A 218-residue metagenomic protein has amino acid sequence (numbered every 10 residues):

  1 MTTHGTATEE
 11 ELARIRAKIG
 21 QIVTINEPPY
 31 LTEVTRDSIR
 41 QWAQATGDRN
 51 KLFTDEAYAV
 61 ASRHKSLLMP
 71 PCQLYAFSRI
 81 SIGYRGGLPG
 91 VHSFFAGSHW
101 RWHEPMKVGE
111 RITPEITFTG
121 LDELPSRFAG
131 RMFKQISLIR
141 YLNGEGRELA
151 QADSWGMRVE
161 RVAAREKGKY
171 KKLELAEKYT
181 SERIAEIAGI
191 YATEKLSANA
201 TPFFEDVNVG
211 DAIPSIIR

Functional and structural regions predicted by a protein language model:
T2-G97, A163-R218: Hot-dog-fold acyl-thioester-processing enzymes
A43-T46, P114, A150: Small-side-chain structural scaffolding
A96-E145, D153, G210: Hydrophobic beta-sheet segments that form the core/acyl-binding groove of ACP/CoA-dependent acyl-chain-processing
A150-A152, P214: A structural microfeature
D153-V162: Short, solvent-exposed aromatic-acidic interface loops
